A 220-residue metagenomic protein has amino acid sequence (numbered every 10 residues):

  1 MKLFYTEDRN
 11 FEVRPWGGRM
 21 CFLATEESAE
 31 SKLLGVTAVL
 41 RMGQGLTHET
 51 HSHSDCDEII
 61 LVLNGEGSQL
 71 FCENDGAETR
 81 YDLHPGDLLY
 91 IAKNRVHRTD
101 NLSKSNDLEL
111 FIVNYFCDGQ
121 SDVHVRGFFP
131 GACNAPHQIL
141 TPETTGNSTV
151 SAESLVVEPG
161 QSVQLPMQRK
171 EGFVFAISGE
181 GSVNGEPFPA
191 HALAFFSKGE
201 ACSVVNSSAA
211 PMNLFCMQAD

Functional and structural regions predicted by a protein language model:
M1-L34, E49, H84-P85, N106-S151 (+1 more regions): A short, N-terminal "cap"/entry segment at the start of jelly-roll beta-barrel domains of the cupin/DSBH fold
R19-T25, V36-D55, V150-Q168, P187 (+1 more regions): Conserved short histidine dyad/triad with adjacent acidic residue
T37-R41, I59, R80, L88-Y90 (+5 more regions): Conserved hydrophobic/aromatic beta-strand scaffold that supports enzyme active sites
L46-E49, S68, D87-L89, K93-T99 (+3 more regions): Histidine-centered metal-chelating micro-motifs
T47-S54, F71, R80-Y81, D100-L102 (+3 more regions): Short histidine-centered beta-strand/loop micro-motifs that create catalytic or ligand/metal-coordination sites
I59-P85, P166-A190: A short beta-strand-loop-beta hairpin characteristic of the jelly-roll/cupin
N74, H84, K93-Q120, P187-A190 (+1 more regions): Ligand-binding loop in jelly-roll beta-barrel domains
T141-A192, S207: Acidic/His-leaning functional-site neighborhoods
